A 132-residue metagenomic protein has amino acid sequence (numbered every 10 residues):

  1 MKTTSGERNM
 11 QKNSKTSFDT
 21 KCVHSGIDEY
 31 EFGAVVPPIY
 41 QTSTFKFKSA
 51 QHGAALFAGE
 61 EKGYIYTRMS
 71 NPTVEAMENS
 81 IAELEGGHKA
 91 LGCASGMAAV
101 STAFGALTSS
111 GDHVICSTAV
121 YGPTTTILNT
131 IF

Functional and structural regions predicted by a protein language model:
K2, G6-N71, N79-S80: N-terminal "arm"/small-domain region of PLP-dependent enzymes with the aminotransferase-like
P38-I39, K89-L91, D112-H113: Structural motif
Q51-A98, P123-I131: Conserved N-terminal alpha-helix of the aminotransferase class I/II PLP-enzyme fold
E83-L84, T102-S110: Alpha-helix C-terminal capping segments
C93-A94, T102, S117-A119: Structural motif
A106-T124: Conserved PLP-anchoring active-site segment centered on the Schiff-base-forming lysine
